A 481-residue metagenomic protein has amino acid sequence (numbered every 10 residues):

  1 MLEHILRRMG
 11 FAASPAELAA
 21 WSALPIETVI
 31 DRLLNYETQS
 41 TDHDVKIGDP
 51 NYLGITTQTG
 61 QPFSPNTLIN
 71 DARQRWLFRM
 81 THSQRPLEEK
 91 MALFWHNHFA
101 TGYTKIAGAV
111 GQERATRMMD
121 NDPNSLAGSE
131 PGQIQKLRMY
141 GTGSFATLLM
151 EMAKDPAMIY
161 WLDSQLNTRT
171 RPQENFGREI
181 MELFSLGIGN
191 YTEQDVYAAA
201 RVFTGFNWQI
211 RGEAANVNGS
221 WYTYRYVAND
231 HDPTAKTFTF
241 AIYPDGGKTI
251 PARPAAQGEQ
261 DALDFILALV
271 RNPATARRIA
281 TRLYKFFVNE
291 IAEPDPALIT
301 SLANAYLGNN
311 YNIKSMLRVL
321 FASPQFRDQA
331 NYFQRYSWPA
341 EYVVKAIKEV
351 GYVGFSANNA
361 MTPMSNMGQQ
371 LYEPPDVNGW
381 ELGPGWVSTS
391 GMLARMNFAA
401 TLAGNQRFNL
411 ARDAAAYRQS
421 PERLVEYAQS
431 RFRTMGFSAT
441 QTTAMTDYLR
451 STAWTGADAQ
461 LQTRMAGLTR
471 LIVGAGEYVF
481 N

Functional and structural regions predicted by a protein language model:
M1-H4, W21: Extreme N-terminal leader/anchor segments
E3-S14, N272, A276-N309, L317-N481: Flexible, low-complexity segments enriched for small/polar residues
A13-Y140: N-terminal accessory alpha/beta regions
A19-S22, L33-L34, T81, L137 (+5 more regions): Hydrophobic residues in alpha-helical segments
Q58-P62, R117-D120, Q165-L166, L267 (+3 more regions): A ubiquitous short alpha-helical element
I69-W76, G108-N358, Y478-V479: Active-site substrate-binding loop specific to GH73 endo-beta-N-acetylglucosaminidase modules in bacterial autolysins
K90-M91, A146-T147, S315-M316, M465-L468: Alpha-helical scaffolds flanking conserved acidic
